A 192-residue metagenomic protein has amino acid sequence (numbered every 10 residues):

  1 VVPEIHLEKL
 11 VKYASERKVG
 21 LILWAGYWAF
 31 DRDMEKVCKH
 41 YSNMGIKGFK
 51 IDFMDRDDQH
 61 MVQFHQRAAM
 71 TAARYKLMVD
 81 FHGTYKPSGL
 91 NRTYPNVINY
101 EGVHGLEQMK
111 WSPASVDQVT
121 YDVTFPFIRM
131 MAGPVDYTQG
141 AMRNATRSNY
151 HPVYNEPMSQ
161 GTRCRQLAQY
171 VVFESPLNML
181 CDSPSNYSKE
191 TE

Functional and structural regions predicted by a protein language model:
V1-M158: Aromatic- and carboxylate-enriched substrate-binding clefts and catalytic-loop regions of carbohydrate-active enzymes
C164-E192: Catalytic cores of secreted or luminal carbohydrate-active enzymes
